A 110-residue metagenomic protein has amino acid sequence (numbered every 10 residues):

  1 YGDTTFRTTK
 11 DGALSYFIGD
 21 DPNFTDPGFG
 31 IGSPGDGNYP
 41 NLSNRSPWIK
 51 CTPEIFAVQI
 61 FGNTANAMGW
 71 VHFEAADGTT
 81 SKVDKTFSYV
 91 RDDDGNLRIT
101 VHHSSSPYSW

Functional and structural regions predicted by a protein language model:
Y1-D77: Surface-exposed, charged secondary-structure patches
I60-M68, H72, D77-W110: Short beta-strand edge/turn micro-motifs at domain boundaries
